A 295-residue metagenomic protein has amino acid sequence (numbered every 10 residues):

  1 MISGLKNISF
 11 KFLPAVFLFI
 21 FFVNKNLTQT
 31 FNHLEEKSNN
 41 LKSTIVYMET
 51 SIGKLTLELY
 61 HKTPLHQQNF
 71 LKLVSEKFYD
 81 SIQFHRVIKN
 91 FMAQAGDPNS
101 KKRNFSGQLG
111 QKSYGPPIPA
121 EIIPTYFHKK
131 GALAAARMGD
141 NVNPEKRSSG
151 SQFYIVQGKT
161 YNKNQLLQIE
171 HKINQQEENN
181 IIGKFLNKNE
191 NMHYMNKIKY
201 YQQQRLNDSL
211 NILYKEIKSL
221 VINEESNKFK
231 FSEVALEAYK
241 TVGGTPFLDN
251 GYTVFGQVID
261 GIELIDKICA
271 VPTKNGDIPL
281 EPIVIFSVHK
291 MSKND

Functional and structural regions predicted by a protein language model:
I2-I8, F22-D295: Cyclophilin-like peptidyl-prolyl cis-trans isomerases
L13-F21: Bacterial N-terminal signal peptides
